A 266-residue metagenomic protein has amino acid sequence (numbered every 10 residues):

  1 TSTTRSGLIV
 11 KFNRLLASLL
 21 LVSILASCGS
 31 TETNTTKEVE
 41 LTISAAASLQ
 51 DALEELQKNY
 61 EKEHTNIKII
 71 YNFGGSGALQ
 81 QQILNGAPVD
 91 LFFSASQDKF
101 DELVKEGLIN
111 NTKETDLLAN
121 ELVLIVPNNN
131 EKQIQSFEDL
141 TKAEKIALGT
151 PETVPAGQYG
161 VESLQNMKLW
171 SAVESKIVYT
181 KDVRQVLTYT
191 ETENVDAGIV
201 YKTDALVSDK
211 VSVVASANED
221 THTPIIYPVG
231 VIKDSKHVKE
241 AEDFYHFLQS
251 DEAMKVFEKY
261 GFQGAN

Functional and structural regions predicted by a protein language model:
T1-I9: Short, Lys/Arg-enriched N-terminal segments with co-localized hydrophobic residues within the first ~10-30 amino acids
L8-E32: Sec-dependent N-terminal signal peptides of Gram-positive bacterial secreted proteins and lipoproteins
C28-K58, G77, Q81-N85, S96-Q97 (+3 more regions): Exported/periplasmic ABC-transporter solute-binding proteins
K58-Y71: Signal peptide-proximal N-terminal region of secreted/periplasmic/extracellular or secretory-lumen proteins
N66, P88-V89, V195: Short, high-confidence coil segments that cap the C-terminus of an alpha-helix and link into the following beta-strand
D90-S94: Periplasmic-binding protein-like
E106-E114: A short, gly/pro- and small-residue-rich
E121-L122: Early exported N-terminus immediately downstream of N-terminal targeting peptides
